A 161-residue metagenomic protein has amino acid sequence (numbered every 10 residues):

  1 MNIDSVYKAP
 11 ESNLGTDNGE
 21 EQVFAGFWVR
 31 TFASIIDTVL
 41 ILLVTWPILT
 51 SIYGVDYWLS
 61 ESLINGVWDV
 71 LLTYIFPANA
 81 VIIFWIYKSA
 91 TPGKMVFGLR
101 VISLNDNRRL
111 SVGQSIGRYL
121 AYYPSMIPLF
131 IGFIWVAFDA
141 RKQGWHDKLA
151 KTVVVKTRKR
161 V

Functional and structural regions predicted by a protein language model:
M1-F130, G144, K148-V161: Short, small/hydrophobic-residue-rich motifs at membrane-helix boundaries and re-entrant hairpins of integral membrane
I131-K142: Low-complexity, intrinsically disordered Gly/Pro/Thr-rich segments
